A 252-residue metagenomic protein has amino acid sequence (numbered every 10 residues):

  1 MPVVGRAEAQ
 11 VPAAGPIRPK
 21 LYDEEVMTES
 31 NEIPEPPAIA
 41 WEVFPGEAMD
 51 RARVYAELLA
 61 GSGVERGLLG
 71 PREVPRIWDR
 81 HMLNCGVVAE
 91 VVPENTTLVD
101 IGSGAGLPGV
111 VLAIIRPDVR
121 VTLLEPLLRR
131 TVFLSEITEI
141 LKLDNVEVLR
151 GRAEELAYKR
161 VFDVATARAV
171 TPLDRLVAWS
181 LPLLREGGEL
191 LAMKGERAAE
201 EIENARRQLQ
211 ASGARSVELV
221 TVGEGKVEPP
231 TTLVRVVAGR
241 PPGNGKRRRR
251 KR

Functional and structural regions predicted by a protein language model:
V3-V4, E8-N95, V99, R129-V146: Class I SAM-dependent transferase core
V4, A14-P16, V119-R252: S-adenosylmethionine
V43, G67-L68, R76, M82 (+4 more regions): Residue-level preference for alpha-helix termini and adjacent loops
A56-L59, G70, P75, P108 (+4 more regions): Short, well-ordered helical secondary-structure segments
G102: Conserved glycine-centered beta->alpha loop in an early N-terminal alpha/beta scaffold
A105-D118: Conserved SAM-binding loop of SAM-dependent methyltransferases across substrates and taxa, primarily the Class I
